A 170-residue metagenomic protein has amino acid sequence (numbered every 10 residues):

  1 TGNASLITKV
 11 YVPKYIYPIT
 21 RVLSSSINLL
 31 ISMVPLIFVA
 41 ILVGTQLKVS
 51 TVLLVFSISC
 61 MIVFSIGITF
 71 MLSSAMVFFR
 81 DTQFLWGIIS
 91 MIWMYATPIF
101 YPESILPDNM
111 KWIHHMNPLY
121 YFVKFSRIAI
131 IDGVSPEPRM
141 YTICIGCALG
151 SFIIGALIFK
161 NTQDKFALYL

Functional and structural regions predicted by a protein language model:
T1-G2, F70-F78, S104-N109: A cytosolic-side transmembrane-helix exit/cap motif
N3, I19-S26, T82-L85, I89 (+2 more regions): Hydrophobic alpha-helical segments of integral membrane proteins, encompassing both true transmembrane helices
S5-I7: Short cytoplasmic-facing helical segments at TM-TM junctions of multi-pass membrane proteins
K9-P13: Short helix-to-coil transition segments within interhelical loops that connect adjacent transmembrane helices
K14, T20-I89, P136-L157: Alpha-helical transmembrane segments and their short interhelical loops
G87-T97: Small-residue-rich segments of transmembrane alpha-helices in multi-pass membrane proteins, especially helix faces
T97-G150: Membrane-interfacial helix-loop-helix junctions in multi-pass membrane proteins
Q163-L170: Short cytosolic juxtamembrane segments of multi-pass membrane proteins
